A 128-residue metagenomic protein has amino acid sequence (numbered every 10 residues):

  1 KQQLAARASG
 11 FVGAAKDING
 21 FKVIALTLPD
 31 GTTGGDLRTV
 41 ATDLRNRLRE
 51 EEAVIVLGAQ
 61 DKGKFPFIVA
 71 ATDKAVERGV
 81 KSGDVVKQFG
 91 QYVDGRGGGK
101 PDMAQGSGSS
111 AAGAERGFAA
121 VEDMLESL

Functional and structural regions predicted by a protein language model:
K1-F21: Hard-cation-handling environments
F21-L128: Glycine-rich, acidic loop segments that terminate in or are immediately followed by a histidine
